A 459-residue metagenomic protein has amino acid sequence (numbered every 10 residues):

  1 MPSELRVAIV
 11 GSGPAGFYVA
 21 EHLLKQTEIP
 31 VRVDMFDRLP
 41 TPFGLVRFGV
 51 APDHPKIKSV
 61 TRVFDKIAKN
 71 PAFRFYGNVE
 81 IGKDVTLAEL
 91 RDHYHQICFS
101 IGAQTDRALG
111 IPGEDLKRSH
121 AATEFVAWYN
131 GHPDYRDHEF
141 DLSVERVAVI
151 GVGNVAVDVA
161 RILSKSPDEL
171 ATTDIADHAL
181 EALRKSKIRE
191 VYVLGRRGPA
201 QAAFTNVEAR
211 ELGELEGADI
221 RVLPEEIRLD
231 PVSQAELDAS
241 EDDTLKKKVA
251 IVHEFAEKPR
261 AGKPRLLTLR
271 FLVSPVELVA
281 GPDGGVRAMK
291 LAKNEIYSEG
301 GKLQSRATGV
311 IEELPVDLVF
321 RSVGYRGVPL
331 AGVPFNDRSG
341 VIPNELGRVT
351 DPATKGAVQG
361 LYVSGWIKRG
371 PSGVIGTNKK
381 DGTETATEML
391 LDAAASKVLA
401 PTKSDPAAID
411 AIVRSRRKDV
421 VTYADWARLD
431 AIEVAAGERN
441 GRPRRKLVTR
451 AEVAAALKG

Functional and structural regions predicted by a protein language model:
P2-G13, S143-I150: Beta1/beta-strand and adjacent pyrophosphate-binding region of the FAD-binding site in flavoprotein oxidoreductases
V7-I29, A156-L163: N-terminal Rossmann-like FAD-binding beta1-loop-alpha1 element of flavoenzymes
T27, V31-M35, V157, R161-V310 (+2 more regions): Dinucleotide-binding/catalytic capping subdomain of oxidoreductase cores
R32, P40-Q96, L245-P264, T268: N-terminal Rossmann-like dinucleotide/flavin-binding domain of flavoprotein oxidoreductases that bind FAD/FMN
Q96, S100-R107, G153-N154, V316-P329: Glycine-/small-residue-rich beta->alpha transition segments that form the dinucleotide
D106-K185, V341-T350, T354: Glycine-rich dinucleotide-binding loop and its adjacent helix/turn
R118-R136, L278-G285, Y297-R369: FAD-site-proximal beta/loop scaffold in flavoenzymes
R348-P352, G356-G459: C-terminal, flexible cofactor-proximal segment of oxidoreductases
